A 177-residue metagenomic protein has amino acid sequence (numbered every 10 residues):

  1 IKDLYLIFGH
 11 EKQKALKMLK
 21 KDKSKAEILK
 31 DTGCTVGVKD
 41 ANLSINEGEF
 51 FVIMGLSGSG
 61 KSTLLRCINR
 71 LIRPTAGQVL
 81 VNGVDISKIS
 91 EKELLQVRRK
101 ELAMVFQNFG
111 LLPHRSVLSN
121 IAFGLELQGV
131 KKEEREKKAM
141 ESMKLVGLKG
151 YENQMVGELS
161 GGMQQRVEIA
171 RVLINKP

Functional and structural regions predicted by a protein language model:
K17-E27, V84-D85, A122, E126-G129 (+1 more regions): Conserved ABC ATPase "signature" region
N69: Helix-to-loop junction immediately C-terminal to a conserved catalytic motif
G77-D85: Conserved ABC transporter NBD signature motif
R115-A122: Short coil-to-helix segment of the ABC ATPase nucleotide-binding domain corresponding to the Q-loop/switch region
M155-L159, M163: Conserved ABC ATPase signature
I169: Hydrophobic anchor residue at the start of the ABC signature
K176: Conserved catalytic motifs of ABC-family nucleotide-binding domains
